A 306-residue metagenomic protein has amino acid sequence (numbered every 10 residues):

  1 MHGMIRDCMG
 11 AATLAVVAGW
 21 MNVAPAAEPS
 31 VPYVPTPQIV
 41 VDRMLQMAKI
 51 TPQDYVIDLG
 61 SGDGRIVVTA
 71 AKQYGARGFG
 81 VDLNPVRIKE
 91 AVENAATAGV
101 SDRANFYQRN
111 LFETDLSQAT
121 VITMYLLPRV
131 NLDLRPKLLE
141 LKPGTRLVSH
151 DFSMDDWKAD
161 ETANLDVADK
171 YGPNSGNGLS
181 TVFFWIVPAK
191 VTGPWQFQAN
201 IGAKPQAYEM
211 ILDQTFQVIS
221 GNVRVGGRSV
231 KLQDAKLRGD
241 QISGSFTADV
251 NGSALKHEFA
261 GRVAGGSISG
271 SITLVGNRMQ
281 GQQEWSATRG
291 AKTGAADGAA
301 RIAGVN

Functional and structural regions predicted by a protein language model:
P35-Q53: Conserved alpha-helix/loop element of class I SAM-dependent methyltransferases that forms part of the SAM/SAH-binding
P52-G62: Conserved class I S-adenosyl-L-methionine
G64-V68: Glycine-rich SAM-binding Motif I of class I
R77-D82: Conserved SAM-binding motif I beta-strand of class I
P85-Q118: S-adenosyl-L-methionine
G144-D156: Conserved beta-strand signature within the Rossmann-like core of class I S-adenosyl-L-methionine
S153-Q196: Active-site capping/gating segments
A189-G290, I302-N306: Central antiparallel beta-sheet cores of small beta-barrel/beta-sandwich binding domains
